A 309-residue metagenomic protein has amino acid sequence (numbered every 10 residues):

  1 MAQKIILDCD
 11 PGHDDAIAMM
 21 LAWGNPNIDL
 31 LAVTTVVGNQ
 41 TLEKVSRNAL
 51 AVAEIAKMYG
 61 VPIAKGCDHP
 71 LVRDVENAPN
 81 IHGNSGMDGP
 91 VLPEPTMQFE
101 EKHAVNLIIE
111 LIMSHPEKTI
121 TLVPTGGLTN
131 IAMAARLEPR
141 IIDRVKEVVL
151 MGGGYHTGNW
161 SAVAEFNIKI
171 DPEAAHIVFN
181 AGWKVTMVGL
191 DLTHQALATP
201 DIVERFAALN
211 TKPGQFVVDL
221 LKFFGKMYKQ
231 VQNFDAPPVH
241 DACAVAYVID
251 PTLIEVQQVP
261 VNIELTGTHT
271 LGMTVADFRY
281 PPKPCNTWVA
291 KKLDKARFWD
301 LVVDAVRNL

Functional and structural regions predicted by a protein language model:
A2, L21-A22, N27-D29, K169-D171 (+1 more regions): Conformational coupling and interaction surfaces
A2-C9, H13-A51, S85, V91-Q195 (+1 more regions): Active-site histidine-anchored catalytic micro-motif
D14-L21, V72-P79, Q98-F99, I141-K146 (+3 more regions): Short, functional N-terminal and low-complexity linear motifs
N25, V36, V52-Y59, L111 (+10 more regions): Change "in soluble alpha/beta enzymes" to "in soluble alpha/beta proteins
L31, Y59-K65, Q257-V261: Short N-terminal amphipathic alpha-helices
S46-H115, K292-L293, V303, R307: Metal-dependent C-N hydrolase catalytic cores
I63, V178, V245: A residue-level signal for conserved active-site and pocket-lining positions in enzyme catalytic cores
C67-R73, P95-E101, V123-M133, A181-L190 (+2 more regions): Short flexible/disordered coil segments
